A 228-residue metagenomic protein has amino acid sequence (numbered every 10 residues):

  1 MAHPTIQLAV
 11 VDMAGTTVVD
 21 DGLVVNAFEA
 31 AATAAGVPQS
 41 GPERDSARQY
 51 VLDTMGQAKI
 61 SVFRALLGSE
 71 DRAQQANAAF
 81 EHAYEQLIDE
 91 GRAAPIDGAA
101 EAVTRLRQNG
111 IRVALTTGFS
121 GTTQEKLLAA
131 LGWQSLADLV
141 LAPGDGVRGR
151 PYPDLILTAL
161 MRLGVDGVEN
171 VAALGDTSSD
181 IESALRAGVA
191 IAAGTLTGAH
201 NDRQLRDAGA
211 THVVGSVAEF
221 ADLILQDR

Functional and structural regions predicted by a protein language model:
H3-R105: N-terminal helical cap/lid subdomain that shapes the substrate entry/recognition surface in HAD-like hydrolases
F28, A99-L131, L141: Substrate-recognition element of Asp-dependent hydrolases with the DxDx(T/V) motif
P38, E70, Q134-D138, D166 (+1 more regions): Conserved H-loop
Y50-V51, W133-G149, N170: A short, structured active-site edge motif that brings together acidic residues
A100-Q108, L160-M161, I181-R186: Surface-exposed amphipathic alpha-helices with a cationic face
G132-A142, Q204-D222: Structural recognition of alpha->loop->beta junctions
R150-I181: Conserved Lys-Pro-Asp/Glu-containing loop-to-beta segment of HAD-superfamily phosphomonoesterases, centered on
A172-H212: Acidic, Mg2+-coordinating phosphoryl-transfer loop and its flanking beta/alpha structural elements, shared across
